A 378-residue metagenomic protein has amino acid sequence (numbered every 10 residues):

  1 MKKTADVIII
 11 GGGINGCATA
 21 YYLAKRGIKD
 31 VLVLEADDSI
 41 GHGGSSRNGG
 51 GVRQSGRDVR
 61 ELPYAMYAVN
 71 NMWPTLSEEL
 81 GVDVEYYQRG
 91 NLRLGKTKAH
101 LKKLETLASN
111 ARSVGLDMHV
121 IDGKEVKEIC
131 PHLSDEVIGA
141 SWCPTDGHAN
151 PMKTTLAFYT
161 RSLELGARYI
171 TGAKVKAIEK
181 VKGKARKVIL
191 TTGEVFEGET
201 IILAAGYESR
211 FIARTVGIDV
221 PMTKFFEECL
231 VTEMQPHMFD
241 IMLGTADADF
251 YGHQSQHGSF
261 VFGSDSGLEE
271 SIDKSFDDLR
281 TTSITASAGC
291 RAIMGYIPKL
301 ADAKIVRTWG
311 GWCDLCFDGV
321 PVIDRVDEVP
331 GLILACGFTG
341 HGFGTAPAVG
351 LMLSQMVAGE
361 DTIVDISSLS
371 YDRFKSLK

Functional and structural regions predicted by a protein language model:
K2-N15, L32: Beta1/beta-strand and adjacent pyrophosphate-binding region of the FAD-binding site in flavoprotein oxidoreductases
A24-S45: Glycine-rich FAD pyrophosphate-binding loop
G49-I129, D249-Y251, D277, I293: Dinucleotide-binding Rossmann-like beta1-alpha1 core, especially the glycine-rich loop that anchors the ADP
Y64, R93-K103, W142-T160, D278-T285: Short beta-strand to alpha-helix junction loop
S141-T192, F196-E199: Helical element adjacent to the flavin cofactor pocket in flavoenzyme catalytic cores
E194-F239: Central helical "cap/lid" subdomain
M234-G331: Active-site lid/adjacent beta-loop-alpha segment flanking the redox-cofactor pocket in flavoenzymes
R291-K378: C-terminal catalytic lobe of FAD-dependent flavoproteins
